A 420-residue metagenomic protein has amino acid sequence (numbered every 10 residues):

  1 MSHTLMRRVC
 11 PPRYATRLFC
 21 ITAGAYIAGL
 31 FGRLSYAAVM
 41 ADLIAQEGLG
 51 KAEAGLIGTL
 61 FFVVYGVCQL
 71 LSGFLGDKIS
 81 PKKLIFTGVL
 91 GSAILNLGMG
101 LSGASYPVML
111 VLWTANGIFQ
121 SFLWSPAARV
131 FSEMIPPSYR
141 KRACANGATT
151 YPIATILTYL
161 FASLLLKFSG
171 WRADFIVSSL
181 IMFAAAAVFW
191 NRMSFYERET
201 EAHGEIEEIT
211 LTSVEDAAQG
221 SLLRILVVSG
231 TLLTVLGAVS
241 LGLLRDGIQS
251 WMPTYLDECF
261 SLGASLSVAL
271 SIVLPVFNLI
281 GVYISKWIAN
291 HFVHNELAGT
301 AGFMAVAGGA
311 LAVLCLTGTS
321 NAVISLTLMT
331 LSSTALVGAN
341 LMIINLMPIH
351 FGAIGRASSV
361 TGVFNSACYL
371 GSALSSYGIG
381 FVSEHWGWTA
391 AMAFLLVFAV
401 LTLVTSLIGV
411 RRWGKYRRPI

Functional and structural regions predicted by a protein language model:
Y36-A38, V228-Y283, N340, I344: Extracytoplasmic gate region of multi-pass secondary transporters
V67-A104: Conserved MFS/SLC helix-loop-helix module at the cytosolic interface between two early adjacent transmembrane helices
Q69-S80, V282-H294: Helix-to-loop junctions at the C-terminal end of transmembrane segments in multipass secondary transporters
K78-V89, N290-M304: Cytoplasmic membrane-interface "Motif A"-like loop-to-helix N-cap segments of 12-TM Major Facilitator Superfamily
L112-Y151: Cytoplasmic helix-loop-helix junction between adjacent transmembrane helices in 12-TM secondary transporters
G147-E197: Helix-loop-helix hairpin linking two adjacent transmembrane segments in secondary transporters
N295-I343: C-terminal transmembrane helical hairpin of 12-TM major facilitator-type secondary transporters
F351-W386: A late C-terminal transmembrane helix in Major Facilitator Superfamily
